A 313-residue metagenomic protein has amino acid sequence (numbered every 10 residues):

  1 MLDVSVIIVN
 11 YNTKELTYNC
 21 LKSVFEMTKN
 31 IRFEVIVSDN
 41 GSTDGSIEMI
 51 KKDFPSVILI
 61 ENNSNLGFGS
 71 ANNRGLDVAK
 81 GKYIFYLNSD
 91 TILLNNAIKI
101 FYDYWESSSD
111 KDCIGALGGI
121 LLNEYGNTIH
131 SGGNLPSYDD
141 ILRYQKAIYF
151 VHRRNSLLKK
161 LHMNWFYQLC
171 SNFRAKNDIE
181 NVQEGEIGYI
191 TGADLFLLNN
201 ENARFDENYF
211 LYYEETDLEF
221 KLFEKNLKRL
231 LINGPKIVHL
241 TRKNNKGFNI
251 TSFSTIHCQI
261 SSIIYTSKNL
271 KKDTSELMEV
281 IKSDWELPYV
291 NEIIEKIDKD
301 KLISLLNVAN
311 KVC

Functional and structural regions predicted by a protein language model:
I7, L122, T216-N307: Active-site-adjacent helix/loop segment of glycosyltransferases that harbors family-specific signature motifs
K22-R32: Short, acidic, metal-binding catalytic loop of nucleotide-sugar glycosyltransferases
S23, D39-E48, S64, L94: A conserved acidic beta->alpha catalytic loop
E61-A79: Glycine-rich, basic loop-to-helix element that forms the pyrophosphate-binding segment of sugar-nucleotide handling
I84: Short aromatic/hydrophobic "clamp" motif used to bind/position activated sugar donors
N96-N134: Conserved donor NDP-sugar-binding/catalytic core segment of glycosyltransferases
H152-Q168, N172-L197, K246: A recurrent flexible, glycine/aromatic-enriched loop bordering the glycosyltransferase active site that acts as
I179-K236: A short, conserved alpha-helix in the catalytic core of glycosyltransferases
